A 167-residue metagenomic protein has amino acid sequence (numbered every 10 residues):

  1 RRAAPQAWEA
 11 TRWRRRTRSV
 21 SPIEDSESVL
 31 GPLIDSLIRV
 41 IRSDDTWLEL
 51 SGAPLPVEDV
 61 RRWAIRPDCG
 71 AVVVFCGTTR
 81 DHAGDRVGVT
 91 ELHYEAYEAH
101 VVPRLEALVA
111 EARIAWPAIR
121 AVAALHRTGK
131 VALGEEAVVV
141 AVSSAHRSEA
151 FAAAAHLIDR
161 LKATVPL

Functional and structural regions predicted by a protein language model:
R1-A7, S19: Short, intrinsically disordered, low-complexity terminal segments
P5, S28, L125-R127: A generic local structural motif
S19-S21, S26-S28, S36, S43: Serine residues within intrinsically disordered or low-complexity segments
I34-A137, S143-A145, E149-L167: N-terminal, polar/charged subdomain of small-to-medium soluble alpha/beta proteins
